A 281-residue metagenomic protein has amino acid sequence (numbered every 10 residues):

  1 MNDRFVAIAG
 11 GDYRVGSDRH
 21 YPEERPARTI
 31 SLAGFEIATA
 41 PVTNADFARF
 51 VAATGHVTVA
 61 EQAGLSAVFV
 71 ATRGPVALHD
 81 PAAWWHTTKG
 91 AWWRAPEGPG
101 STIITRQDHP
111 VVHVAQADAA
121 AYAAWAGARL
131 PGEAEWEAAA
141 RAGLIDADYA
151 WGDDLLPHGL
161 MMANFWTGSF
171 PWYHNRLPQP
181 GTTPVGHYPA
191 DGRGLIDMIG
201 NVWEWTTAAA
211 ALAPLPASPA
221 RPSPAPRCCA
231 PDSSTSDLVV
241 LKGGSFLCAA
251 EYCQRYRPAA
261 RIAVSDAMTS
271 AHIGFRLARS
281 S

Functional and structural regions predicted by a protein language model:
M1-A7: GGW-centered surface loops in extracellular recognition modules
A7-I8, R14, R19, V57 (+1 more regions): Functional-site microenvironments in short loops/helix caps that host divalent-cation chemistry
E24-A27, H79-P81, A260-D266: Short, P/G- and charge-enriched loop/turn segments at secondary-structure junctions
T29-G34: A short N-terminal beta-strand-loop micro-motif at the entrance of redox/enzyme domains
F35, F50-V59, A126-G127: Short capping motifs at secondary-structure boundaries
T43: Acidic-aromatic/histidine active-site loop/patch
C229-S233, I262-T269: Short proline/glycine-enriched turn/loop segments at secondary-structure junctions
A271-S281: Short, structured beta-strand segments at or near domain termini in extracellular proteins/domains
